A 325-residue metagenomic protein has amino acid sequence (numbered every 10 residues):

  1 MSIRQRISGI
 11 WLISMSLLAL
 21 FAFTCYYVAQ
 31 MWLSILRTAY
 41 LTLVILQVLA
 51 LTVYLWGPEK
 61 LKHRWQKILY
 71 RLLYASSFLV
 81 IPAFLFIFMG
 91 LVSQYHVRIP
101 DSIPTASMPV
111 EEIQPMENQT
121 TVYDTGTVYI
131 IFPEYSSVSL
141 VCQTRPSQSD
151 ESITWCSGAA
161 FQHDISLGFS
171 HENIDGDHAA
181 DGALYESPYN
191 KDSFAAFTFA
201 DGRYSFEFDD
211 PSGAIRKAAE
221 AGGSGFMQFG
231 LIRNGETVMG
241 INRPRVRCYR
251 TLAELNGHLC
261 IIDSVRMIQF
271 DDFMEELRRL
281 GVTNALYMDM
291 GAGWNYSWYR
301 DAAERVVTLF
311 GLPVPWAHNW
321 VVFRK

Functional and structural regions predicted by a protein language model:
M1-S2: Short, Lys/Arg-rich, polar N-terminal cytosolic tail immediately upstream of the first transmembrane signal-anchor
S8-L17, F21-T24, A29-L55, L73-N190 (+1 more regions): Zymogen propeptides
E59-L69: Membrane-interface helix-boundary motifs at transmembrane edges
S166-T237: Active-site-adjacent helix-turn-beta-strand microarchitecture at beta-sheet edges that either contains or buttresses
F169-S187, R243-P244, L255-N284, G293-K325: Conserved, well-ordered active-site substructure
S193-F194, R247-L252, A317-H318: Short glycine-rich loop/turn motifs
M227-N256: Conserved beta-alpha junction segments in alpha/beta enzyme cores
